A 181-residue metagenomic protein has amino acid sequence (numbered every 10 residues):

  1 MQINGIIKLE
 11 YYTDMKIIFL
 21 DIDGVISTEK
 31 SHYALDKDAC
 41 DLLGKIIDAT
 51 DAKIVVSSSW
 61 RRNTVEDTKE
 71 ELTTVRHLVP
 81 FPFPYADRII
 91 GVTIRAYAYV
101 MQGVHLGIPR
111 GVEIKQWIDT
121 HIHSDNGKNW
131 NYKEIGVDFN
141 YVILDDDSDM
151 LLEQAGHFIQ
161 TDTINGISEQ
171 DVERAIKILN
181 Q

Functional and structural regions predicted by a protein language model:
M1-D14: Short, Lys/Arg-enriched N-terminal segments with co-localized hydrophobic residues within the first ~10-30 amino acids
G5-I6, I54, I135, L152: Generic detection of intrinsically disordered/low-complexity segments and helix-coil linkers/edges
Y11, T64, I159-D162: Short, solvent-exposed coil/turn linker segments
T13-D14, T50, V137-D138: Residue-level preference for short coil/turn positions at secondary-structure junctions
K16-H105: Alpha-helical substrate-recognition element adjacent to the catalytic core
T73, F81-Q181: C-terminal cap/substrate-recognition subdomain and adjoining C-terminal extension of metal-dependent phosphatase-like
